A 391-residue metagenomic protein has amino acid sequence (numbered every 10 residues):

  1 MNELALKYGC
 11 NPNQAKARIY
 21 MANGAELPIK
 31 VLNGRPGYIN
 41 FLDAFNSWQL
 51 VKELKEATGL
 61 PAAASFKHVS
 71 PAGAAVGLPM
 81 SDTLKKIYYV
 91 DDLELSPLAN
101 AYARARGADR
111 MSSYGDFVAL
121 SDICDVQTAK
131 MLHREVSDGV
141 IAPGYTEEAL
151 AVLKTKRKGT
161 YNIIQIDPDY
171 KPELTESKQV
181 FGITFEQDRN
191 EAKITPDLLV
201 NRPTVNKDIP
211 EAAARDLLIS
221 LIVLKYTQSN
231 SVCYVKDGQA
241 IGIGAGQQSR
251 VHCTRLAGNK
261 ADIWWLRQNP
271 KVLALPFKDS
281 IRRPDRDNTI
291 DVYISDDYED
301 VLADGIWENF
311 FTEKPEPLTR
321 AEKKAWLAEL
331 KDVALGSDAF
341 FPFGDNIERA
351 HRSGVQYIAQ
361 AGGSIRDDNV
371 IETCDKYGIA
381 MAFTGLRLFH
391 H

Functional and structural regions predicted by a protein language model:
M1-P196, A213-S231: Active-site loops and adjacent core secondary-structure elements that bind or stabilize anionic groups
N23-R35, A108-Y114, D188-K207, P284-I306 (+2 more regions): Gly-rich Lys/Arg/Thr-decorated short loops/hinges at beta-loop-alpha junctions or inter-strand turns that position
E53, Y226, I263-R267, R352: Conserved helix-loop functional segments at active or binding sites
A57-S65, I163-I166, S229-K236, L266-F277 (+1 more regions): Flexible, glycine/charged-enriched surface loops at secondary-structure junctions
S70, C124, K236-Q239, F341 (+1 more regions): Active-site-proximal loop/turn and secondary-structure-junction residues that shape catalytic pockets, frequently
A72-R110, I241-F340: Glycine- and Gly-Pro-enriched alpha-helical subdomains that act as flexible, kink-prone "lid/hinge" or packing modules
D116, L120-S121, R134-I164, D169-K171 (+5 more regions): C-terminal binding/interaction regions
N201-I243: Internal active-site segments that recognize and position negatively charged phosphoryl groups and nucleotide moieties
